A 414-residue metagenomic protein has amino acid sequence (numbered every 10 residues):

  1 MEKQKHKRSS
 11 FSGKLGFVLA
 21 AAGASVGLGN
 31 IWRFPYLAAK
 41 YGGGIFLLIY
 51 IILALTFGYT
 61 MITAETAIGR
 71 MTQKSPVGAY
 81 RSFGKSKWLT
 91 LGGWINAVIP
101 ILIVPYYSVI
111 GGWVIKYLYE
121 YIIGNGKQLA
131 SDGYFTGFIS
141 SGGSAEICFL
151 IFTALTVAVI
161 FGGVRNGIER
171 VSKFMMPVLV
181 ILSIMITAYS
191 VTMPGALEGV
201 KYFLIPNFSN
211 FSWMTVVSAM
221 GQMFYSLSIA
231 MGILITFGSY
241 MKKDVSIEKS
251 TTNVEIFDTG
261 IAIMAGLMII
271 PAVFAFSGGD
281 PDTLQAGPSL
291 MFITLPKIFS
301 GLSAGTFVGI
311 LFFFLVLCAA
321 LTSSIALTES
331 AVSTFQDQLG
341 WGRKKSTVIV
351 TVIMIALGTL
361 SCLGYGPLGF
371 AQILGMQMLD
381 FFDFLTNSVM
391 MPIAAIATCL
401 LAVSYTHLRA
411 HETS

Functional and structural regions predicted by a protein language model:
M1-W32, M61-T66, R70-F83, K87-L91 (+1 more regions): Membrane-interface "cap" regions at the ends of multi-pass membrane proteins
Q4-S12, K40-G44, R70-V104, Y121-N125 (+7 more regions): Transmembrane-helix boundary/entry motifs in multi-pass membrane transporters
S10-A21, I45-I49, K87-I101, C148-F152 (+4 more regions): Select transmembrane alpha-helical segments in multipass membrane proteins
F11, M176, I181-L321: Membrane-embedded translocation segments of transport machinery
G13-L53, K249-T252, I256-T259, L290: Transmembrane helix-boundary motif of multi-pass solute transporters/channels
L37, Y41, W88-I103, I151-F174 (+2 more regions): Membrane-water interface regions at transmembrane-helix termini and the short interhelical loops of multi-pass membrane
L37-K40, V77-L91, I95, V109-F161 (+4 more regions): Inter-helical loop and helix-membrane interface segments of multi-pass membrane transporters/permeases
T406-T413: Conserved small/polar residues in nucleotide/adenosyl-binding loops
